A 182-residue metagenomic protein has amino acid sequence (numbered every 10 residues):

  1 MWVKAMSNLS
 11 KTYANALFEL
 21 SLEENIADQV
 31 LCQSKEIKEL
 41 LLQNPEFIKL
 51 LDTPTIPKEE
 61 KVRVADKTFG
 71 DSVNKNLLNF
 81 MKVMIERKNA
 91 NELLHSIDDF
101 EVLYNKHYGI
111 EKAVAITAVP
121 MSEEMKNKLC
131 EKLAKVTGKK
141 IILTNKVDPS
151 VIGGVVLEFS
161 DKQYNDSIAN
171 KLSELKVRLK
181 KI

Functional and structural regions predicted by a protein language model:
M1-I182: Elongated, mostly alpha-helical coiled-coil "stalk/stator" tethers of large membrane protein machines
